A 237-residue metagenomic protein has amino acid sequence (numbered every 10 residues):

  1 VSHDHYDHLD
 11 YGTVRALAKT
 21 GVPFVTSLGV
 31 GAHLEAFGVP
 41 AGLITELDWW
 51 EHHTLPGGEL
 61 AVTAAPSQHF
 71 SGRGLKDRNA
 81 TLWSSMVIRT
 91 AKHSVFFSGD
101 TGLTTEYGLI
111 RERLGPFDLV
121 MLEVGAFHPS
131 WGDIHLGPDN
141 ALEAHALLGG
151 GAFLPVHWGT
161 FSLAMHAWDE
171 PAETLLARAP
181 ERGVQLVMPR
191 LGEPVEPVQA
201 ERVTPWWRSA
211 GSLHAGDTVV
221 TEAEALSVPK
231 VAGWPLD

Functional and structural regions predicted by a protein language model:
V1-T26, G115-M121: Active-site metal-binding motif and surrounding structural segment of the metallo-beta-lactamase
Y6, V30-G31, E51: Alpha-helix capping/helix-boundary segments
D10-T20, V39, L163-E173, V198-Q199: Metal-dependent catalytic neighborhoods of phosphoester/phosphodiester hydrolases
G12, L47-G115, L191-D237: Core dinuclear metal-dependent hydrolase active-site scaffold
P23-A32, S94, G102-L191: Cap/insert and terminal regions of metallo-dependent hydrolase folds
L34-D48: Helix-loop-beta element that forms the nucleotide-linked donor phosphate-binding surface in glycosyltransferases
